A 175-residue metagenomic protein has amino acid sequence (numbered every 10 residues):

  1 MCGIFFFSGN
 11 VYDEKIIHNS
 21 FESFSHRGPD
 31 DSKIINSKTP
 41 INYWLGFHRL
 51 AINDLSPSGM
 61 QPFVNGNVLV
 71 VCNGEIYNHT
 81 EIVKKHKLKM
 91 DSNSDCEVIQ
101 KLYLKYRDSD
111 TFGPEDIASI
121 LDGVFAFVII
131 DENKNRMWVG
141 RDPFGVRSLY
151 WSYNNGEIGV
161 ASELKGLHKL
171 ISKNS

Functional and structural regions predicted by a protein language model:
M1-S175: Cysteine-centered catalytic environments shared across enzyme families
